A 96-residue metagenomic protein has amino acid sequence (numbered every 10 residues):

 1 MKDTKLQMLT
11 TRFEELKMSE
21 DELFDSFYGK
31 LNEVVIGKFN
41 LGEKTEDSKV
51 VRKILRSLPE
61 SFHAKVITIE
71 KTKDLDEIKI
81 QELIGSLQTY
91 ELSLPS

Functional and structural regions predicted by a protein language model:
M1-S96: Intrinsically disordered, low-complexity linkers and tails enriched in Lys/Ser/Pro/Gly that lie
